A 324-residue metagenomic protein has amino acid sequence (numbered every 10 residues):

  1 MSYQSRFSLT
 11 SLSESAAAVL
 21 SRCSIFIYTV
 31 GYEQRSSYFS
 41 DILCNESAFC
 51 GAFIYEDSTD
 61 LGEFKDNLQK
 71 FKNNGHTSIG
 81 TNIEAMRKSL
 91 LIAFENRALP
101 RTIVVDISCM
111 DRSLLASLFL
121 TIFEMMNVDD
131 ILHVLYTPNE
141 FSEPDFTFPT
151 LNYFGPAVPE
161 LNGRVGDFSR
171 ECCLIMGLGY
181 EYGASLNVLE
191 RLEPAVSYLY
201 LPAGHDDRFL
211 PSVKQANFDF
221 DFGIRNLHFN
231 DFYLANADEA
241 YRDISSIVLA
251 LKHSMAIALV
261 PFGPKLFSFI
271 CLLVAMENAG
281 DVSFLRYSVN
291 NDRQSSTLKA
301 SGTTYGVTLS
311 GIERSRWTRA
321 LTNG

Functional and structural regions predicted by a protein language model:
L12-S15, Q34-D41, L91-F94, A184 (+2 more regions): A short, acidic, amphipathic alpha-helical segment used as a generic capping/interface helix at domain edges
I25-F94: An N-terminal, globular interaction/scaffold subdomain
T29-S36, D57-T59, I83-R87, D106-S117 (+5 more regions): Gly/Ser/Thr-rich loops at beta-strand to alpha-helix junctions that form or flank small-molecule/cofactor-binding
E84-L132, M255-A256, V260-S268, M276-E277: N-terminal glycine-rich phosphate/adenylate-binding segment common to multiple enzyme folds
V128-A157, G204-D206, V213-D219, N291: Long, charge-dense
I131-F146, A279-G311: Short, flexible loop segments at boundaries between secondary-structure elements
F148-S169, L178-L186: Active-site glycine-rich loop that binds ribose-phosphate moieties when present
L178-I247: Redox- and metal-dependent alpha/beta enzyme cores, enriched for Fe-S-associated oxidoreductases and cofactor-handling
